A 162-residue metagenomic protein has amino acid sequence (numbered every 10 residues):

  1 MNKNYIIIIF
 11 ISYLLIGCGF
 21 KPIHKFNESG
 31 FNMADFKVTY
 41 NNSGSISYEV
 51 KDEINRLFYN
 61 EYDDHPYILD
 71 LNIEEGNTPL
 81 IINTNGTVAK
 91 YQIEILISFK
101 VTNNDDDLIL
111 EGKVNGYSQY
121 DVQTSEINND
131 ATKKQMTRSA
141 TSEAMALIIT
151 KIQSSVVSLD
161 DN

Functional and structural regions predicted by a protein language model:
M1-Y5: Positively charged n-region of N-terminal signal peptides that target proteins for export
L14-G17: C-terminal motif of bacterial Sec signal peptides marking the signal peptidase cleavage site
G19-K21: Bacterial signal peptide processing site
H24-K25, G30-M33, K133-N162: Compositionally biased, intrinsically disordered linkers/stalks adjacent to structured regions
M33-T39: Elongated extramembrane "stalk/tether" segments
Y40-D70: Post-signal-peptide N-terminal segment of Sec-exported extracytoplasmic proteins
Y62-K113, Y117-R138, S142, A146: Surface-exposed short loop/turn segments
